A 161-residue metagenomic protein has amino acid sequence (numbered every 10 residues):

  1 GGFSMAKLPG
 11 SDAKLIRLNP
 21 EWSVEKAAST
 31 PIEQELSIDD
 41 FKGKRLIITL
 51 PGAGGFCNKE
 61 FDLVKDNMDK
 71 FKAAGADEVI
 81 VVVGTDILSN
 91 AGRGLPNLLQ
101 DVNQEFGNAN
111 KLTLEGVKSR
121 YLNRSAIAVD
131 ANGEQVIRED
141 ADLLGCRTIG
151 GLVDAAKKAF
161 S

Functional and structural regions predicted by a protein language model:
F3-S161: Chalcogenol-based redox active-site neighborhoods
